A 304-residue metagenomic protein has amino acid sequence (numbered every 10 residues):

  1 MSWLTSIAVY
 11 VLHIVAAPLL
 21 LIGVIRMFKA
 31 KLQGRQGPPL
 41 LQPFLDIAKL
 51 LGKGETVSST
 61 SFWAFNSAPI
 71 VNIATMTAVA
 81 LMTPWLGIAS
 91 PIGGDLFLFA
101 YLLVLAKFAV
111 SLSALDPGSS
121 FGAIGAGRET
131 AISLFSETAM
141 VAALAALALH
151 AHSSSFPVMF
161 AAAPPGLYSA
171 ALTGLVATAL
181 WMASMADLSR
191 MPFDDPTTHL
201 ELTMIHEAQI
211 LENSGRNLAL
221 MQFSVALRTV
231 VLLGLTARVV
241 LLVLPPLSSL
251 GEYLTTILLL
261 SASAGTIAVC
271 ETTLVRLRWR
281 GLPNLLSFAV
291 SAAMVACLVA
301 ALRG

Functional and structural regions predicted by a protein language model:
S6-P18, P91-V104, P165-D187, G251-E252: Alpha-helical transmembrane segments
L19-F28, A106-A114, A177-D195, A264-T273: Transmembrane alpha-helical segments that form the membrane-embedded catalytic/substrate-channel core of multi-pass
G34-L51, D195-R216: Juxtamembrane inter-helical linkers in multi-pass membrane proteins
D46-A64, S120-I124, I210-R216: Cytosolic juxtamembrane amphipathic/interface segments immediately preceding and feeding into a transmembrane helix
G93-A142, F156-G166: Membrane-interface helix-loop-helix junctions at boundaries between adjacent transmembrane segments
A146-L175: Juxtamembrane/interfacial segments at transmembrane-helix boundaries in multi-pass membrane proteins
T266-A293: Interfacial loop-to-transmembrane junctions
A296-G304: Juxtamembrane boundary at the C-terminal end of a transmembrane helix
